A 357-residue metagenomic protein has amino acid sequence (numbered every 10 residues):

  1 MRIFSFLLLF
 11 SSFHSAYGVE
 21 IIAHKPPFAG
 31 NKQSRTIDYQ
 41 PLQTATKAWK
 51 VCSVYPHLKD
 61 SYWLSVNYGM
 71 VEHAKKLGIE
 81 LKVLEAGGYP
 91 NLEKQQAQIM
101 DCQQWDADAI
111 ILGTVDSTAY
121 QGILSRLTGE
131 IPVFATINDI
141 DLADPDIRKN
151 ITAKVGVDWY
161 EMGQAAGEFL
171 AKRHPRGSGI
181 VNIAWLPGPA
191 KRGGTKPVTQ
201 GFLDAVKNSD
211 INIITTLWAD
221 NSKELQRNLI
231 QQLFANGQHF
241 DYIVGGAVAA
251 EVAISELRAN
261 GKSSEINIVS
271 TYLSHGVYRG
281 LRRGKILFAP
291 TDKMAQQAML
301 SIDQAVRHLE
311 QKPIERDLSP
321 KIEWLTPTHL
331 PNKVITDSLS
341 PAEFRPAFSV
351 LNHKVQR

Functional and structural regions predicted by a protein language model:
V19-T44, L186, A190, M299-R357: Hinge/cleft segment of the Venus flytrap/periplasmic-binding protein
P27-Q43, K50-G69, H73, K82-E93 (+4 more regions): Extracytoplasmic "Venus flytrap"
S34-D38, L81-D106, T215-N236, A250-V252: Structural motif
V51, M70, Q164-S209, T215-T216 (+2 more regions): An alpha-beta-alpha
I110-G129, F202, I214, A219-G280: Hydrophobic alpha-helical
I123-E161, S274-G280, I286: Flexible loop/hinge segments that line or gate small-molecule binding clefts
A153-V181, Q226, L273-V277, D292-E310: Hydrophobic alpha-helical segments within soluble ligand-binding/sensing domains
G261-T328: Flexible loop/turn connectors
